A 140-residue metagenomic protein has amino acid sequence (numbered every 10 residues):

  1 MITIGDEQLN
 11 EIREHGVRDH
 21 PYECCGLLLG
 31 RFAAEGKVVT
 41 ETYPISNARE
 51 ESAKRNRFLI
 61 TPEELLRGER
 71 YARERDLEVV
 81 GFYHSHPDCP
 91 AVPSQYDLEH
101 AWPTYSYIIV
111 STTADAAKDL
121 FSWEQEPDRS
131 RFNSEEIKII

Functional and structural regions predicted by a protein language model:
M1-V79, P87-I140: Conserved beta-strand-loop surface patch within small alpha/beta domains used for substrate/adaptor or ligand engagement
F82: Conserved, mostly hydrophobic/aromatic
